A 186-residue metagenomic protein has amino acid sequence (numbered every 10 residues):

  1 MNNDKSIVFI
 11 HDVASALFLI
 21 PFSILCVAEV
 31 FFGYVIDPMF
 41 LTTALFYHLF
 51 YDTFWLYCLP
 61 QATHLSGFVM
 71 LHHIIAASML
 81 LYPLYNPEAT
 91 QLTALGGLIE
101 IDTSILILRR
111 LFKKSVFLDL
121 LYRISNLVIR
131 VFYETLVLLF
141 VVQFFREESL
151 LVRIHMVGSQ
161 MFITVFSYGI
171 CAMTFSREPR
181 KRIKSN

Functional and structural regions predicted by a protein language model:
M1-L98, T103-L106, R110-N186: Membrane-helix and juxtamembrane interface regions of eukaryotic multi-pass membrane proteins
